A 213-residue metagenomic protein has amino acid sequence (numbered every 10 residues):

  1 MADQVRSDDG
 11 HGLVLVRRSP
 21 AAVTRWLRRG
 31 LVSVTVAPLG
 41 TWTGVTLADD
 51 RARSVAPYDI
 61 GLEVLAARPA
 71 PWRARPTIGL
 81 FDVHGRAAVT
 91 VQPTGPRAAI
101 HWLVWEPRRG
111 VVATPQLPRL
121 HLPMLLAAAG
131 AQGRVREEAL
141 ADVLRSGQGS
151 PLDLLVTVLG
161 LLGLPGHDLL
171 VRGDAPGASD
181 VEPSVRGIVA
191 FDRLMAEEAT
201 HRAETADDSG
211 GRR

Functional and structural regions predicted by a protein language model:
M1-S7, D208-R213: Short, low-complexity, intrinsically disordered N-terminal peptides in bacterial proteins
A2-L144: Hydrophobic alpha-helical segments that drive targeting, anchoring, or assembly
R97-A98, V104-R213: Long, compositionally biased intrinsically disordered terminal regions
